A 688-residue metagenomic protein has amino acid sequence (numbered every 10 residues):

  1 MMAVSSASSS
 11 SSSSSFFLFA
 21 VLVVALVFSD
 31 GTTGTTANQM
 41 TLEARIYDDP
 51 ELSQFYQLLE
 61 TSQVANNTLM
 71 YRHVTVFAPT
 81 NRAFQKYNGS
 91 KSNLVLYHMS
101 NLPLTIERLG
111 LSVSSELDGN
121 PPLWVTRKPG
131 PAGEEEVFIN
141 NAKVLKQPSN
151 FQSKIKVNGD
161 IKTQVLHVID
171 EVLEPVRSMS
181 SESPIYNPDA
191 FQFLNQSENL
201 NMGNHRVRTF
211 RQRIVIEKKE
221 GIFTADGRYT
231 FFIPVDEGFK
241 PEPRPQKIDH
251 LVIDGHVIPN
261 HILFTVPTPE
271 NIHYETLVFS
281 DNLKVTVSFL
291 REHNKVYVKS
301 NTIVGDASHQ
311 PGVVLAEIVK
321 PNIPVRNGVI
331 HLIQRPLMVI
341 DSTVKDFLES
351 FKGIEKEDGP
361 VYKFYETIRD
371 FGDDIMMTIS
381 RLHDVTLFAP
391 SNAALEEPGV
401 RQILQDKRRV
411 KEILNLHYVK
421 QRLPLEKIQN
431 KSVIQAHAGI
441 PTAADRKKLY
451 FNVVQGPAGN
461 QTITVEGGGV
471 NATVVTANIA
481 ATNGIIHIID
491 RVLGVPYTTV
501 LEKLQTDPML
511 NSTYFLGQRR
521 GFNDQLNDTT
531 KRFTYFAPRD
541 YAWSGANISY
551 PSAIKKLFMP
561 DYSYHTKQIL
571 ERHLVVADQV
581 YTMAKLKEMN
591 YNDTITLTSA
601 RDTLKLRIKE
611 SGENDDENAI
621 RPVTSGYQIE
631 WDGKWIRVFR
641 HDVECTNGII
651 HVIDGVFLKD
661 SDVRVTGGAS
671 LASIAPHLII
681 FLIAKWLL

Functional and structural regions predicted by a protein language model:
M1-S12: N-terminal secretory signal peptides that target proteins for export/translocation
M2-V4, V21-V27: Short hydrophobic transmembrane-like helices used for membrane targeting/insertion
S14-L22: Sec-dependent N-terminal signal peptides
F17, L26-L688: Mature, structured domains of secreted/extracytosolic soluble proteins
